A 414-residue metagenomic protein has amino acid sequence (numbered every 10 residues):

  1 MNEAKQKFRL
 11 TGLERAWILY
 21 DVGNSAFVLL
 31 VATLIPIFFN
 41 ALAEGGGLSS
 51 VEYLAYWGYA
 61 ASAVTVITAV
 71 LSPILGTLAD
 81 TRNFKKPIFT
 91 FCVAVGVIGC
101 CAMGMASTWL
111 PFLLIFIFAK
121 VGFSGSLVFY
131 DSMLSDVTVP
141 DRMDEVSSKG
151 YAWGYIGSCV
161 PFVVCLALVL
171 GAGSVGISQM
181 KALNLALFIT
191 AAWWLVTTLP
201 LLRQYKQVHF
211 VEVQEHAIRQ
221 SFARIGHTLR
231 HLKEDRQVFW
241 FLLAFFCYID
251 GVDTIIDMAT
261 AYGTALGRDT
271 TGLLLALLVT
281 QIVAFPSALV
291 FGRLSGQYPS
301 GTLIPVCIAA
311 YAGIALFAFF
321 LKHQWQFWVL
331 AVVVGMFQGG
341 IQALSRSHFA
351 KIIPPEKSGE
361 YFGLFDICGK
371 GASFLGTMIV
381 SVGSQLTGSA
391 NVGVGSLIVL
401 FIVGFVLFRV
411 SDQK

Functional and structural regions predicted by a protein language model:
N2-E14, K206-L242: Juxtamembrane intracellular "pre-TM" segments in multi-pass secondary transporters
K7-T65, Q237-D269, L273-A276: Helix-loop boundary and gating motifs at the non-cytosolic
S50-E52, V169-A192, V382-F401: A membrane-interface helix-boundary motif in multi-pass transporters
V70-F84, P286-S300, S384: Helix-to-loop junctions at the C-terminal end of transmembrane segments in multipass secondary transporters
P87-A102, T302-F317: Structural signature of the two symmetry-related core transmembrane helices
M103-F116, F319-A331: Helix-loop junctions at membrane interfaces in 12-TM secondary transporters
S147-V169, D366-G376: Glycine-rich segments within core transmembrane alpha-helices of 12-TM secondary carriers
W193-Q204, G395-K414: Multi-pass alpha-helical transporter architecture, strongest for 12-TM Major Facilitator/SLC carriers used
